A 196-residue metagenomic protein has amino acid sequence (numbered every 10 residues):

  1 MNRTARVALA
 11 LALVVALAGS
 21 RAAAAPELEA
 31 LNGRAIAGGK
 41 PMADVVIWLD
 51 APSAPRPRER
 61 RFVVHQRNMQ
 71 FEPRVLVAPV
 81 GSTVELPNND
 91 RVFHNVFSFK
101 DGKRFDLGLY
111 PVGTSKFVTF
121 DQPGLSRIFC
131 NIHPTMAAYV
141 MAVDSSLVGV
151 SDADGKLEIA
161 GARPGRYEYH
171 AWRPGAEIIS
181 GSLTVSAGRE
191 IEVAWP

Functional and structural regions predicted by a protein language model:
M1, A16, V193-W195: Extended interaction regions within the primary functional domain
M1-L9: Bacterial N-terminal signal peptides that target proteins for export
A8-A18: Bacterial N-terminal signal peptides
A23-P196: Extracytoplasmic copper-binding redox domains, predominantly the cupredoxin/blue-copper superfamily
